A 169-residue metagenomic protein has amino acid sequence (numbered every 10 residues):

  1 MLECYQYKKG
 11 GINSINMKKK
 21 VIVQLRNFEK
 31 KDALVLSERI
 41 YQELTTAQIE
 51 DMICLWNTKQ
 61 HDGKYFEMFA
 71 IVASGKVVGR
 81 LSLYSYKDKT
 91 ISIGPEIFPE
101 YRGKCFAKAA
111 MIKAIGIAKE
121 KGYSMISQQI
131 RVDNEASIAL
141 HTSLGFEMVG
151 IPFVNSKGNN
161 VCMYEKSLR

Functional and structural regions predicted by a protein language model:
M1-L34, E38-R39, K166-R169: Conserved N-terminal entry element of GNAT/NAT acetyltransferase domains
F28, I97, I130: Hydrophobic adenine-recognition pocket in adenosine-nucleotide-binding enzymes
Q42-S92, F98-E100, L168: Acetyl-CoA-dependent GNAT
L83-S85, L140, V161: Long, contiguous binding/interaction regions
F98-E100, K104, V132-D133: Active-site acidic-Proline motif in GNAT/NAT acetyltransferases
G103-G116, A139-S143: Conserved acetyl-CoA-binding loop-helix of GNAT-fold acetyltransferases
E120-Q129: Conserved GNAT acetyl-CoA-binding A-motif
Q129-I130, G145-M163: Conserved catalytic-core motifs of GNAT/GCN5-like acyltransferases
